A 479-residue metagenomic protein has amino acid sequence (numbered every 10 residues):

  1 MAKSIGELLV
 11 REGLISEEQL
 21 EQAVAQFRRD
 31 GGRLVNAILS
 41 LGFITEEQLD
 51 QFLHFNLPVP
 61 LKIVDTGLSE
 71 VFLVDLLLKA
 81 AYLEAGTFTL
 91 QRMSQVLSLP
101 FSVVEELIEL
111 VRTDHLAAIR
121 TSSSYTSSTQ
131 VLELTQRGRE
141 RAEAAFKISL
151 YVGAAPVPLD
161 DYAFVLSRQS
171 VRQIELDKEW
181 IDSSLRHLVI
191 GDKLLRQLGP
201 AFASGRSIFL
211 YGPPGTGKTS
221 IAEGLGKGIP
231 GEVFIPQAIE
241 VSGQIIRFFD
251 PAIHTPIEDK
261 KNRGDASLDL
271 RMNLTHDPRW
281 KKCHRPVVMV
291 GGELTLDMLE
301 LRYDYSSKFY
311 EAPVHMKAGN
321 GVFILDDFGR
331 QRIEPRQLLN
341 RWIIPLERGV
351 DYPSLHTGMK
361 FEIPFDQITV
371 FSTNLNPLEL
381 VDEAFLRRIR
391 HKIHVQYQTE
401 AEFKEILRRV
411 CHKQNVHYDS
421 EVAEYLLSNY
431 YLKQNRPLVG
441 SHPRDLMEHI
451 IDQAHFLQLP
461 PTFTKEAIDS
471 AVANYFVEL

Functional and structural regions predicted by a protein language model:
M1-D65, S102-D114, A118-V131: Non-catalytic accessory regions
S69, L166-L195, K433-Q434: Dynamic helix-loop-helix/coil hinge segments at AAA+ ATPase domain boundaries and subdomain interfaces
E84-V96: Short acidic, hydrophobic short linear motifs in intrinsically disordered regions
S102-I174: Interdomain "pre-motor" coupling segment immediately N-terminal to P-loop NTPase/helicase cores
R186-F371: Conserved ASCE/P-loop NTPase catalytic core
R341, V381-Q396: A short helix-turn-beta junction within AAA+ P-loop NTPase domains corresponding to the substrate/partner-engaging
R390-F403, V416: Conserved AAA+ ATPase "SRH/arginine-finger" region at the nucleotide-binding site
L407-D469: Conserved AAA+ ATPase small/helical "lid" subdomain
